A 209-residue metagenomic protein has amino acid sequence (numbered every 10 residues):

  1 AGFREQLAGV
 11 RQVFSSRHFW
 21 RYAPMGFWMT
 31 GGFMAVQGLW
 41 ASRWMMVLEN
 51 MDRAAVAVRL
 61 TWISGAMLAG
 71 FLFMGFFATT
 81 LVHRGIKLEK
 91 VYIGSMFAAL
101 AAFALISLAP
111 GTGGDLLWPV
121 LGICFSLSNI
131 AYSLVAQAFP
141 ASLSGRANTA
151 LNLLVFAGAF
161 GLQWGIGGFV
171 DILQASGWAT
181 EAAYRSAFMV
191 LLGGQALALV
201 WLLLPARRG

Functional and structural regions predicted by a protein language model:
A1-A23: Juxtamembrane intracellular "pre-TM" segments in multi-pass secondary transporters
S16-G75, A136, A159-G167: Extracytoplasmic gate region of multi-pass secondary transporters
F71-I86, V170: Helix-to-loop junctions at the C-terminal end of transmembrane segments in multipass secondary transporters
L88-A104: Structural signature of the two symmetry-related core transmembrane helices
I106-S107, F188-G209: Multi-pass alpha-helical transporter architecture, strongest for 12-TM Major Facilitator/SLC carriers used
L127-P140: Intracellular juxtamembrane helix-capping segments at the cytosolic ends of symmetry-related transmembrane helices
A138-A175: A late C-terminal transmembrane helix in Major Facilitator Superfamily
G168-G193: A membrane-interface helix-boundary motif in multi-pass transporters
